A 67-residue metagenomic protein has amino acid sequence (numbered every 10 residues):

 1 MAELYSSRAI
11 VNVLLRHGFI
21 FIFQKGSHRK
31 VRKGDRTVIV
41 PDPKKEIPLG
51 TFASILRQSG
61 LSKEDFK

Functional and structural regions predicted by a protein language model:
M1-K25, K30-K67: Basic nucleic-acid-binding interfaces
